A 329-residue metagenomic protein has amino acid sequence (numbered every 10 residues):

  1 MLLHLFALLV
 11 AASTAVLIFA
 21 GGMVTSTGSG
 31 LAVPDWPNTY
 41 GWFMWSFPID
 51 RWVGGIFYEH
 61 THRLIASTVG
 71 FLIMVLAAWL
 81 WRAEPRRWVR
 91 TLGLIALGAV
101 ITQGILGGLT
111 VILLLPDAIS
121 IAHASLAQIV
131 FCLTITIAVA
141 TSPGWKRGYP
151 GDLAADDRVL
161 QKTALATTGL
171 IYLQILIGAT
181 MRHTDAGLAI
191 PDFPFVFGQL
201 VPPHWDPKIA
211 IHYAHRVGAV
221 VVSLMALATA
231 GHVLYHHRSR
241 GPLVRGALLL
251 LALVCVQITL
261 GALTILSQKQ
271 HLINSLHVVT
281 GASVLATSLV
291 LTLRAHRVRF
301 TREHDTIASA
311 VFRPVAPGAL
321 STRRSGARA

Functional and structural regions predicted by a protein language model:
L3-G30, G169-R182: N-terminal signal-anchor transmembrane alpha helix
V24-V33, I101-A124, M181-P191, I258-A282: Interfacial helix-loop-helix junctions of multi-pass membrane proteins
T25-H60, G187-I209: Extracytosolic (periplasmic/ER-lumenal) interhelical loops and adjacent juxtamembrane/interface segments of multi-pass
D50-L72, D206-V222: Individual transmembrane alpha-helix segments
V69-V75, A127-W145, V221-A228, G281-H296: Hydrophobic cores of alpha-helical transmembrane segments in multi-pass inner/ER membrane proteins, independent
L80-L94, A230-L250: Membrane-interface helix-loop-helix junctions at transmembrane boundaries of multi-pass membrane enzymes, predominantly
T136-V159, T163, A286-A329: A juxtamembrane structural motif centered on a specific transmembrane helix
Y172, L176-V222, L227: Membrane-interfacial catalytic/cofactor-binding modules of polytopic membrane enzymes
